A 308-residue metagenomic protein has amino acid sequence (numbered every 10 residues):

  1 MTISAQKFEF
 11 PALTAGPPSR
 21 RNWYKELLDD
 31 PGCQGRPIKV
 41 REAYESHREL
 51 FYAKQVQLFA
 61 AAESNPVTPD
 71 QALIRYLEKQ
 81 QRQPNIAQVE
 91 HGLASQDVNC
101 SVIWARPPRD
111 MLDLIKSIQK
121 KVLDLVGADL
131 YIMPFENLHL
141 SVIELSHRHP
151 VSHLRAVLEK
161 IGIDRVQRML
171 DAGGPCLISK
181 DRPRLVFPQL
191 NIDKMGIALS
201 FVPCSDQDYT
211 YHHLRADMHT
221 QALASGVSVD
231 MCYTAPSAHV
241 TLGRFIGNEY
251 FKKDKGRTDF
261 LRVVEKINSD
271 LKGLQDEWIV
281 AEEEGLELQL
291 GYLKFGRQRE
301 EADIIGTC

Functional and structural regions predicted by a protein language model:
T2-C308: Histidine-dependent nucleotide/RNA phosphoesterase domain, centered on the 2H-phosphoesterase fold with its duplicated
